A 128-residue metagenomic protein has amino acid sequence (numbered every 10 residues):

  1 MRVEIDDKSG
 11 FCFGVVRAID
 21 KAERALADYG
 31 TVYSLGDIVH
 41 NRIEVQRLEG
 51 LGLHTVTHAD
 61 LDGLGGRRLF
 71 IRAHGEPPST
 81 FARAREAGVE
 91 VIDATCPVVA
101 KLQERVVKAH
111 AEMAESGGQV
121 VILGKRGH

Functional and structural regions predicted by a protein language model:
M1-H128: The feature marks the mature, well-folded catalytic cores of soluble enzymes
